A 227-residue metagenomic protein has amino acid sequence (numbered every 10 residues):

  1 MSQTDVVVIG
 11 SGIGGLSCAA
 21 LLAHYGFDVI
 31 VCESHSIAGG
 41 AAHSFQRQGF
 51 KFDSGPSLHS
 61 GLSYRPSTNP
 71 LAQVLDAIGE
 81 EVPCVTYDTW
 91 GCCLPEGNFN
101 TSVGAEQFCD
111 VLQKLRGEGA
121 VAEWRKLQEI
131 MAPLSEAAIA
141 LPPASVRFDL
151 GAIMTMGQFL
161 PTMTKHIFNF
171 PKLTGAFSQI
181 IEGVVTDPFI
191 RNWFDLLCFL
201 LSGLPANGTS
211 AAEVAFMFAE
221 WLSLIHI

Functional and structural regions predicted by a protein language model:
S2-A140: N-terminal glycine-rich phosphate/pyrophosphate-binding loop and immediately adjacent elements
A41, S178, E213-V214: Short glycine-rich loop/turn motifs
L62, V184-V185, L197, F218-W221: Generic structural signal for hydrophobic core residues of well-folded globular domains
P95-T209: Rossmann-like flavin
S210-S223: Residues forming anionic-ligand binding surfaces in small-molecule and nucleic-acid pockets of primarily soluble enzymes
I225-I227: Conserved small/polar residues in nucleotide/adenosyl-binding loops
